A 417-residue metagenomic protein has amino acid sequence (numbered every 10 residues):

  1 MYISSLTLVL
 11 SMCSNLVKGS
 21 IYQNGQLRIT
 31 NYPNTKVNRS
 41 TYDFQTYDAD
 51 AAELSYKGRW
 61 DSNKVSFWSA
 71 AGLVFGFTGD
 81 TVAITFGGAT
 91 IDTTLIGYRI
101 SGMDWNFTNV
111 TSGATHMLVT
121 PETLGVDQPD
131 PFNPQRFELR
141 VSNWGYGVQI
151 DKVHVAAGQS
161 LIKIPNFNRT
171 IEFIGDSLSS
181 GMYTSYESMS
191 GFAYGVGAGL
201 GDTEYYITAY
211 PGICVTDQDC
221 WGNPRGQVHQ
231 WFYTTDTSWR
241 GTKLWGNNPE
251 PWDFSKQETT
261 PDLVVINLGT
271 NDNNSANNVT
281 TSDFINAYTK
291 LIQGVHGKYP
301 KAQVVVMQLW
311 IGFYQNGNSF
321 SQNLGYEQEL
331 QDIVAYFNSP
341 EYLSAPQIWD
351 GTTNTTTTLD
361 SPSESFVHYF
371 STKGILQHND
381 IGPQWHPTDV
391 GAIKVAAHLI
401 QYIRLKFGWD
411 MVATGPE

Functional and structural regions predicted by a protein language model:
Y2-S5, N15-I174, S179-S188, M411-E417: N-terminal secretory targeting modules
F86, D104, R136, A157-I164 (+11 more regions): Marks the mature luminal ectodomains of secretory-pathway proteins
L161-I164, N248-P261, Q293-Y299, L359-S361 (+1 more regions): Surface-exposed acidic, glycine-flexible loop patches that form ligand/cofactor-binding and adhesion interfaces
T170-G175, S179, E204-A209, D262-N267 (+2 more regions): Structural recognition of the beta-strand scaffold that forms the well-ordered cores of secreted hydrolase catalytic
S179, G197, G201, G269 (+3 more regions): Sec-exported extracytoplasmic/periplasmic mature domains
S180-N286, Q315-Q328, G382, H386: Conserved SGNH/GDSL esterase-like catalytic core that processes O-acyl groups on lipids and polysaccharides
G222, W310-E417: Catalytic His-Asp segment of secreted/periplasmic serine-dependent ester chemistry enzymes
